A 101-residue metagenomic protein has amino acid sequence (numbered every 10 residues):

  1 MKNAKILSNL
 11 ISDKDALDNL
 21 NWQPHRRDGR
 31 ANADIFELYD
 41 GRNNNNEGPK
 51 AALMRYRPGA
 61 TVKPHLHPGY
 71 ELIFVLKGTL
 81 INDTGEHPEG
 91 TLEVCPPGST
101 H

Functional and structural regions predicted by a protein language model:
M1-E47: A short, N-terminal "cap"/entry segment at the start of jelly-roll beta-barrel domains of the cupin/DSBH fold
R30-H67, I81, G85-E86, P96-T100: Conserved short histidine dyad/triad with adjacent acidic residue
Y70: Alpha/beta-hydrolase fold active-site loops
I73: Structured binding elements
